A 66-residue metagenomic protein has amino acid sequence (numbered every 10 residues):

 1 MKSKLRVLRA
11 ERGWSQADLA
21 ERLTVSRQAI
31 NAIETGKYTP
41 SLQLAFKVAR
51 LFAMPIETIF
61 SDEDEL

Functional and structural regions predicted by a protein language model:
S3-R22: Short basic helix-loop element that most often maps to the first helix and adjoining turn of HTH DNA-binding modules
L8, R22-L23, I33, D62: Residues in the recognition helix of alpha-helical DNA-binding motifs
D18, A29, T58: Residues in the helix-turn-helix
A20, N31-A32, K47: Alpha-helical and His/Cys-centered functional microenvironments
V25-Y38: Recognition helix of helix-turn-helix/homeodomain-like DNA-binding domains that insert into the DNA major groove
L42-A45: Long, hydrophobic alpha-helical segments
R50, F60-L66: Short, charged recognition helix plus adjacent turn of helix-turn-helix-like nucleic-acid-binding domains
